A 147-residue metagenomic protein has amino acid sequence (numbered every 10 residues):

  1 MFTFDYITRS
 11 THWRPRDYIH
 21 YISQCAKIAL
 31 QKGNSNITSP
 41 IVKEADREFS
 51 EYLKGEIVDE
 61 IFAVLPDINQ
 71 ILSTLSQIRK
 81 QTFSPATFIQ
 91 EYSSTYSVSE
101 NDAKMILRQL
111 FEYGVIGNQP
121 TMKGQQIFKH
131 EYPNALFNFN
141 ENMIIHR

Functional and structural regions predicted by a protein language model:
M1-T8: Short conserved motifs of the RecA-like P-loop NTPase core
R9-E100: Winged-helix-like regulatory helical subdomains adjacent to P-loop NTPase cores
K27-Q31, V115, Q119-P120: A generic secondary-structure boundary signal that marks alpha-helix termini
P40, G124, F139-M143: Short, structured secondary-structure boundary patches
E56-I57, K129-R147: Short, amphipathic alpha-helical interaction segments positioned at domain boundaries
Y96-Y113, N118: Short amphipathic alpha-helical interaction segments
L110, I127-F128: C-terminal accessory extensions appended to soluble enzyme cores
P120-Q126: Short, Lys/Arg-rich nucleic-acid/phosphate-binding segment
